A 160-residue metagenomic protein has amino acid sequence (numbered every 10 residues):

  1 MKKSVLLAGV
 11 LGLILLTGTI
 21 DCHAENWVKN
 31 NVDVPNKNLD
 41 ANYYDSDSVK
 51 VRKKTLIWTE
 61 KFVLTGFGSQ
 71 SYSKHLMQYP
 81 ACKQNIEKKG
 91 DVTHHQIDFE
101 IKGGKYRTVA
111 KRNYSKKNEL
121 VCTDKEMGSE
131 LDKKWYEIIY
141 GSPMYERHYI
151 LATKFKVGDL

Functional and structural regions predicted by a protein language model:
M1-G9: Bacterial N-terminal signal peptides that target proteins for export
K2, I14, E100-G103: Residue-level signal for functionally critical sites in structured catalytic/ligand-binding pockets
A8-T17: Bacterial N-terminal signal peptides
C22-H94, E100-L160: N-terminal secretory-pathway/extracellular module detecting exported/lumenal segments and adjacent signal-anchor/first
